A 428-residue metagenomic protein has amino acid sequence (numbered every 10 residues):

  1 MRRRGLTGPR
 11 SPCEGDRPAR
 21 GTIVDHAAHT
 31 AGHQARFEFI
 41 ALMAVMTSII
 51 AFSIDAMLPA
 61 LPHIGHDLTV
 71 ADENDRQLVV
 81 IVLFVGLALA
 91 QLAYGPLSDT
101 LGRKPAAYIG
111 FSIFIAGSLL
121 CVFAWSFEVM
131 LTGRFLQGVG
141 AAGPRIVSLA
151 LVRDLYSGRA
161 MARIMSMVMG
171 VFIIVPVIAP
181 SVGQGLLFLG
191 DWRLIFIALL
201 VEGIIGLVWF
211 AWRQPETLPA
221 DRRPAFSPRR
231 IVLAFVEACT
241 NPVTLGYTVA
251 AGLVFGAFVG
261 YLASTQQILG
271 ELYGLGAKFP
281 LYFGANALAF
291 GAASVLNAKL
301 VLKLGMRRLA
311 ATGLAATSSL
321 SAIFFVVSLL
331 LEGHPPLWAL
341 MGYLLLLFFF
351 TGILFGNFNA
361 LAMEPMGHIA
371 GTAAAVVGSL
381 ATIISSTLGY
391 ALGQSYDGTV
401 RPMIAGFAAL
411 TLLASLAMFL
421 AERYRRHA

Functional and structural regions predicted by a protein language model:
D25-H33, T217-Y247: Juxtamembrane intracellular "pre-TM" segments in multi-pass secondary transporters
E38-V70, Y261-Q266: Extracytoplasmic
L61-L89: Extracellular/periplasmic helix-loop-helix junction of adjacent transmembrane segments in MFS-like secondary
L89-E128: Conserved MFS/SLC helix-loop-helix module at the cytosolic interface between two early adjacent transmembrane helices
G102, F123-V129, G140, S157 (+1 more regions): Helix-breaking motifs and short loop linkers at transmembrane-helix boundaries and internal kinks in secondary membrane
I113-L120, E128-L136, W338-Y343: Paired small-residue
V129, R163-W212, L218: Helix-loop-helix hairpin linking two adjacent transmembrane segments in secondary transporters
G133-F172: Cytoplasmic helix-loop-helix junction between adjacent transmembrane helices in 12-TM secondary transporters
